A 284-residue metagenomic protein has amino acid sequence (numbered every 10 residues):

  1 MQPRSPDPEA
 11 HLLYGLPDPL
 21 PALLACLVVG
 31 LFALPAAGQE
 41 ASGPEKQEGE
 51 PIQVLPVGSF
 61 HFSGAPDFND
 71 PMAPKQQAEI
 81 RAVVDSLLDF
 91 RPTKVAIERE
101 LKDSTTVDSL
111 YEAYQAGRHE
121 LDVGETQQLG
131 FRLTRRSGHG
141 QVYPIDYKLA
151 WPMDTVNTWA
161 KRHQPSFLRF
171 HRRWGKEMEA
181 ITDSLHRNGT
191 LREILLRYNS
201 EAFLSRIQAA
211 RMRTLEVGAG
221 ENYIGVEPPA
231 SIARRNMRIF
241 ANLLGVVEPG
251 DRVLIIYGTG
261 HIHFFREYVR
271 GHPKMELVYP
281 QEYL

Functional and structural regions predicted by a protein language model:
S5-L24: Bacterial N-terminal signal peptides that target proteins for export
P19-P35: Bacterial N-terminal signal peptides
A36-E40: Boundary at the C-terminal end of the N-terminal hydrophobic targeting segment
F60-Q77: Acidic/histidine-rich helix-loop elements that form or flank divalent-metal/phosphate-binding sites at the catalytic
P74-L88, T105: Membrane-embedded segments
R91-I97: Proline-aspartate-enriched helix->loop->beta-strand connector
D108-L110, Y114-E248: Hydrophobic, often amphipathic alpha-helical segments used for membrane interaction and targeting
P229-L284: A cross-kingdom marker for long, charged
